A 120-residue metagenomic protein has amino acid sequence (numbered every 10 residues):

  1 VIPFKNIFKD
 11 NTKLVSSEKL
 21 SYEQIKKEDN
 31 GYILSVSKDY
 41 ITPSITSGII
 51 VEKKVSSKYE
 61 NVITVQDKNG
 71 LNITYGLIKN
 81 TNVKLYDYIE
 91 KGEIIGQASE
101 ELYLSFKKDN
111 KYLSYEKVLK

Functional and structural regions predicted by a protein language model:
V1-G31: Polar/charged, compositionally biased leader and regulatory segments
Y22-V55: Short, glycine/small-residue-enriched coil/turn segments at secondary-structure junctions
G31-I33, V62, E101-Y103: Structural detector of coil-to-beta-strand junctions
S35-S37, Y75, K79-V83: Short alpha-helix capping/helix-loop boundary micro-motifs
D39, V55-S56, Q66-G70, K107-K111 (+1 more regions): Solvent-exposed coil/turn segments that connect beta secondary-structure elements in extracytoplasmic/periplasmic
I41-S44, N82, Y88: Residue-level "contact hotspot" at macromolecular interaction interfaces
I45-K79: Zn2+-dependent peptidoglycan hydrolase active-site motif and core
L85-K120: Conserved, short, structured surface segments that act as functional micro-motifs
